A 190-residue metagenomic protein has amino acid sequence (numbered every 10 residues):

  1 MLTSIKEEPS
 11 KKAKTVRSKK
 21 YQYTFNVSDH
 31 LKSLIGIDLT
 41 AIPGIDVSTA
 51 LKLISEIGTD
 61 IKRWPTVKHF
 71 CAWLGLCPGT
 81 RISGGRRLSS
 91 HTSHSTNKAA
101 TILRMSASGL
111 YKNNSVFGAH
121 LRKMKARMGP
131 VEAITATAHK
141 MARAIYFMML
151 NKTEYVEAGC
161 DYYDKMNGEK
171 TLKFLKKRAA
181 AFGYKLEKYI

Functional and structural regions predicted by a protein language model:
M1-I190: A detector of single, family-specific signature residues that are central to catalytic or substrate-handling motifs
